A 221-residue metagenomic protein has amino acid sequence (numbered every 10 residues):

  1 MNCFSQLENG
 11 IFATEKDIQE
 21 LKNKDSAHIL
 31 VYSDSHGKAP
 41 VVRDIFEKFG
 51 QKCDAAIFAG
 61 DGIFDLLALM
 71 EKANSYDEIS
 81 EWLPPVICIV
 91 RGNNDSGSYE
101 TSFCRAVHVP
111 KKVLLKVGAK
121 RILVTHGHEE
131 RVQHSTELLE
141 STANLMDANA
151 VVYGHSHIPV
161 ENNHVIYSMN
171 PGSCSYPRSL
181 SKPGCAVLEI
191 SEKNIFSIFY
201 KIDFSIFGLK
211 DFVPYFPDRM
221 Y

Functional and structural regions predicted by a protein language model:
N2-N23, G118, M146, N170-Y221: Binuclear metal-dependent phosphoesterase catalytic core
N2-V117: Core catalytic region of metal-dependent phosphoesterases/phosphodiesterases, especially metallo-beta-lactamase-like
H28-H36, R121-H128, Y167-G172, F199: Active-site-proximal beta-strand elements of phosphoester/diester hydrolases
H36, G62-I63, N94-D95, H128-E130 (+2 more regions): Catalytic metal-binding/acid-base residues of hydrolase active sites
K38, D65, S96, R131 (+3 more regions): Flexible, glycine-rich phosphate/dinucleotide-binding loops and adjacent beta-alpha linkers at cofactor/substrate
F49-A55, L66-A68, E100-I166, M220-Y221: His/acidic metal-ligating clusters that form di-metal
G60-D65, V124-T125, V152-P159, S181-C185 (+2 more regions): Short C-terminal domain-edge/linker segments immediately following a structured domain
N74-E78, P85-C88, V132-S197: Conserved beta-sheet core of the metallophosphoesterase superfamily
